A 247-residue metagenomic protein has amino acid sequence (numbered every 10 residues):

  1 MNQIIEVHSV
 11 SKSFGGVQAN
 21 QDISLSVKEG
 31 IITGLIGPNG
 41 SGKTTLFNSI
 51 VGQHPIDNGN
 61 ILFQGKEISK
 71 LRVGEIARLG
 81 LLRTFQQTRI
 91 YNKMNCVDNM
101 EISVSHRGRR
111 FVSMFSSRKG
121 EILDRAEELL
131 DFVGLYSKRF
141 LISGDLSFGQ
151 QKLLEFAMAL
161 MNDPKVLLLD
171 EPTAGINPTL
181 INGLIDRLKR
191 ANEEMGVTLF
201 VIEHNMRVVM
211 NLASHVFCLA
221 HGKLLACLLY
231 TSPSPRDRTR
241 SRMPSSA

Functional and structural regions predicted by a protein language model:
I36-P38: The feature captures the beta-strand-to-loop junction immediately N-terminal to the Walker
G59-K66, L79: Conserved ABC transporter NBD signature motif
S113-K138, T179, D186-K189: Conserved ABC ATPase "signature" region
L167-E171: Catalytic Walker B motif of ABC-type/P-loop ATPase nucleotide-binding domains
R187-V201, N205: Conserved catalytic loops of ABC-family nucleotide-binding domains
Y230-D237: Conserved small/polar residues in nucleotide/adenosyl-binding loops
